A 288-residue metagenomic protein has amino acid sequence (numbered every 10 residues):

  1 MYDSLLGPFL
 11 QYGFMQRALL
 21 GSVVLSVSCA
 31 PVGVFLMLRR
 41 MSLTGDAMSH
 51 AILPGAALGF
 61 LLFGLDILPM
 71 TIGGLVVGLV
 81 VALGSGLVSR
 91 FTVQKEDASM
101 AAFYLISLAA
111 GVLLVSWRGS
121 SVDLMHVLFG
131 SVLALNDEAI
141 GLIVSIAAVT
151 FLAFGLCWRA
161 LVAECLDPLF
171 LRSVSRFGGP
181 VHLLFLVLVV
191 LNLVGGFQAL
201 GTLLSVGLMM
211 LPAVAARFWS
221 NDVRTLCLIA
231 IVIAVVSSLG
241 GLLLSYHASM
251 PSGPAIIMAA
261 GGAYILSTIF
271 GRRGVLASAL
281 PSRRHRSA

Functional and structural regions predicted by a protein language model:
Y2-P8, M15, S99-R159: Transmembrane helix-bundle core of multi-pass membrane transporters and related energy-transducing complexes
G7-Q16, L58-P69, D137, G195 (+2 more regions): Helix-coil boundary and interhelical linker segments in multi-pass alpha-helical membrane proteins
G21, I67-V76, D97-A101, I143-V144 (+2 more regions): Loop-to-transmembrane alpha-helix initiation sites
V34-S120, A216-L228, S245-A248, R272: Short loop segments and helix-boundary regions at transmembrane helix junctions of multi-pass inner-membrane proteins
A51-G59, A102-L114, A134, G178-L188 (+2 more regions): Small-residue-rich segments of transmembrane alpha-helices in multi-pass membrane proteins, especially helix faces
I140-P212: Helix-loop-helix "hairpin" substructures at the membrane interface of multi-pass membrane proteins
L203-P254: Transmembrane alpha-helical segments in multi-pass inner-membrane proteins
M250-A288: Cytosolic-side transmembrane-helix boundaries in multi-pass membrane proteins
